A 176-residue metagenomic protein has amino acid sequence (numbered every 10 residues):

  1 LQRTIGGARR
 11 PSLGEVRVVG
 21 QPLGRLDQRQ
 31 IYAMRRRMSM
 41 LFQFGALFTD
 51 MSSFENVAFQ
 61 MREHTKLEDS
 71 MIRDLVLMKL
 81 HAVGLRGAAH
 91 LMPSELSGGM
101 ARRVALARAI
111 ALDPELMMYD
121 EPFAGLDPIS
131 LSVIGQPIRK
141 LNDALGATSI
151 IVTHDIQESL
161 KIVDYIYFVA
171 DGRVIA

Functional and structural regions predicted by a protein language model:
G6: Helix-to-loop junction immediately C-terminal to a conserved catalytic motif
G14-P22: Conserved ABC transporter NBD signature motif
Q21-P22, D69-A88: Conserved ABC ATPase "signature" region
M92-L96, M100: Conserved ABC ATPase signature
D113: Conserved catalytic motifs of ABC-family nucleotide-binding domains
M117-D120: Catalytic Walker B motif of ABC-type/P-loop ATPase nucleotide-binding domains
